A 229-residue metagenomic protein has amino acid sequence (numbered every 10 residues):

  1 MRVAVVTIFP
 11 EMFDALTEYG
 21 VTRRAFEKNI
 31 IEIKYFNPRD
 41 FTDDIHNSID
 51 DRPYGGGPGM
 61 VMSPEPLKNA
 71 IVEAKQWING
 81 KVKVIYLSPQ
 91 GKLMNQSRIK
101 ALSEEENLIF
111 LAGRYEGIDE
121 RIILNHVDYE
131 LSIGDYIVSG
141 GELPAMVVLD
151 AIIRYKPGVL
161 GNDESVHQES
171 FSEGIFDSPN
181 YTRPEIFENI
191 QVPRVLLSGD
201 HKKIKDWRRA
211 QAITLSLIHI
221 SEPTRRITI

Functional and structural regions predicted by a protein language model:
M1-K75, S198-L215: N-terminal nucleotide/polyanion-binding subdomain common to many enzyme families
A4-V6, K34-F36, I85, L108-I109 (+1 more regions): Hydrophobic/aromatic beta-strand patches that form the interior of the parallel beta-sheet core in alpha/beta enzyme
G20-R24, K100-E104, H126: Short, solvent-exposed amphipathic alpha-helical segments in soluble enzyme and RNA/protein-processing domains
S63-R114, E120: S-adenosyl-L-methionine/SAH cofactor-binding core of RNA-modifying enzymes
I118, I122-E169: Structured adenosyl-cofactor binding patch, chiefly the S-adenosyl-L-methionine
L143, Y155-R194: Internal, active-site/partner-interface "lid" segment
I175-L217, S221: The feature marks non-catalytic terminal segments
H219-I229: Single conserved hydrophobic/aromatic residue that forms the stacking wall/gate of nucleotide- or nucleobase-binding
